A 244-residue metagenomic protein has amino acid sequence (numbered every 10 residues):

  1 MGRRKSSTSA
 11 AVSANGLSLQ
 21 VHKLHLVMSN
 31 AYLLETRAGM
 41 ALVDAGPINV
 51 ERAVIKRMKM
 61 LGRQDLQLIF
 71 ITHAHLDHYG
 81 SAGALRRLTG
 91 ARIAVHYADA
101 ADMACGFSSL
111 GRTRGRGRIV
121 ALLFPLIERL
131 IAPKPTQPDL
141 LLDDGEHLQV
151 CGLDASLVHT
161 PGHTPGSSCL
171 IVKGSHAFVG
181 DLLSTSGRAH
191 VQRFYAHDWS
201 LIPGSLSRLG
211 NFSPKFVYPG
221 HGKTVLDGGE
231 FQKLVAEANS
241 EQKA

Functional and structural regions predicted by a protein language model:
M1-S6: Short Lys/Arg-rich cationic patches that frequently serve as NLS/NoLS or arginine-rich RNA/DNA-binding motifs
A10-L61, C169-G180, S184: Conserved beta-strand hairpin/beta-sheet module of binuclear metal-dependent hydrolase folds, prominently
H22, F70, A94, L140-L142 (+3 more regions): Hydrophobic/aromatic beta-strand patches that form the interior of the parallel beta-sheet core in alpha/beta enzyme
L34, D44, V54, H73 (+8 more regions): Divalent metal-coordination and catalytic microenvironments
M40, I48-N49, H147, D154-E241: Metallo-beta-lactamase
E51, A74, Y79-S81, P165 (+1 more regions): Short N-terminal helix/helix-N-cap motif within the alpha/beta-hydrolase-1
R57-L140: Active-site HxH/HxHxD metal-binding segment of metal-dependent hydrolases
I127-H159: Internal catalytic-core helix/loop-beta-alpha segment that presents or stabilizes conserved functional determinants
